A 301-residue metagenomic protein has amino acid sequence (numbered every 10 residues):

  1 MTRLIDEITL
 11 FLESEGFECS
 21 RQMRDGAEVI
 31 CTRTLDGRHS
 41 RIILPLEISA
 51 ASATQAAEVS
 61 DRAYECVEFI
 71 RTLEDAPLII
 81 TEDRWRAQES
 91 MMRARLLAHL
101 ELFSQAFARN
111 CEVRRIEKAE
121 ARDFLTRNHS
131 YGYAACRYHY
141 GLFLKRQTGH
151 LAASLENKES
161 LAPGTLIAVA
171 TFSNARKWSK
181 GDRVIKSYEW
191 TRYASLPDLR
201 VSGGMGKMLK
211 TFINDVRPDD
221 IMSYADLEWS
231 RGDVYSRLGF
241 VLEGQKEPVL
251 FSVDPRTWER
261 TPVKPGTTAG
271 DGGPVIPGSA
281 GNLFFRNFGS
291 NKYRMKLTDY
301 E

Functional and structural regions predicted by a protein language model:
M1-Q22: Acidic-basic catalytic patches of nuclease active cores, encompassing PD-(D/E)XK and other metal-cofactor nuclease
Q22-G37: Amphipathic, interaction-prone secondary-structure segments
A27-E28, R137-H139, F288-Y293: Short hydrophobic/aromatic beta-strand or adjacent loop that forms the aromatic wall/cage of a ligand/substrate-binding
L35-A63, A175-K177: Short beta-strand-loop-alpha-helix junction that forms the active-site gateway of nucleic-acid-processing nucleases
Q55-R86: Catalytic cores of nucleic-acid endonucleases
T72-D75, R217-I221: Short, high-confidence coil segments that cap the C-terminus of an alpha-helix and link into the following beta-strand
M91, R95, L100-D219, A225-D233 (+3 more regions): A conserved beta-strand-loop-helix scaffold within acyl/acetyltransferase catalytic domains
Y224-Y300: Active-site/acyl-donor-binding loops of N-acyltransferases
